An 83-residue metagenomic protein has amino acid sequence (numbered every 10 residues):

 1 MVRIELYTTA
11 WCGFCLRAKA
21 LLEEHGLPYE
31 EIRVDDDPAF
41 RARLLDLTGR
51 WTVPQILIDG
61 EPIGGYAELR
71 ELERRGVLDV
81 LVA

Functional and structural regions predicted by a protein language model:
M1-P28: Local sequence-structure signature of Cys/Sec-based thiol-disulfide redox active-site neighborhoods
G13, A39, G64: Short alpha-helical
H25, L47-T48: Residues at alpha-helix termini
P28-R41: Thiol-based oxidoreductase modules, predominantly thioredoxin-like and allied folds used for disulfide exchange
R41, R50-V53, R75: A general structural signal for well-ordered alpha-helical segments in protein cores
T48-L57, A67: Structural micro-motif
I58-A83: Non-catalytic, surface beta->alpha helical segment in thiol-disulfide oxidoreductase systems
